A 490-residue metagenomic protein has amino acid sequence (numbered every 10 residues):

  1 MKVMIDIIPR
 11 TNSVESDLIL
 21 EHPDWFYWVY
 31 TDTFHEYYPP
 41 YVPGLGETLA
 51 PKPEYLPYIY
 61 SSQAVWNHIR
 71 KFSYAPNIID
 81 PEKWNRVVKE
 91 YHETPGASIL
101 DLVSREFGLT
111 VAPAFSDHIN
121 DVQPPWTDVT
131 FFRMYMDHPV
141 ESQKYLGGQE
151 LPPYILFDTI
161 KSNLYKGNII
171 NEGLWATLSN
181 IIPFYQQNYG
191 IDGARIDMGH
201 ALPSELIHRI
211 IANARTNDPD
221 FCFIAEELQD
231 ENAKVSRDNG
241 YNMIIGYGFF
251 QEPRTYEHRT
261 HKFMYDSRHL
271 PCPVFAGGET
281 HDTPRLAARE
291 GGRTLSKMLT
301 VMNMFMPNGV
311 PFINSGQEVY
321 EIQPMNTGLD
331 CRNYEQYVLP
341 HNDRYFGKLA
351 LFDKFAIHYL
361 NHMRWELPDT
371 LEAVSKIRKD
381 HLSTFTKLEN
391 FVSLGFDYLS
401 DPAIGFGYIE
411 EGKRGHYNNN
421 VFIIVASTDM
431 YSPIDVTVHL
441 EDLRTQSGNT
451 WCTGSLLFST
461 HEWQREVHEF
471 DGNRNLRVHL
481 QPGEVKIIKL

Functional and structural regions predicted by a protein language model:
M1-K144, H200-Q229, S427, G483-V485: Acidic/aromatic-lined carbohydrate-recognition and catalytic surfaces of CAZymes acting on diverse glycans
V14, D158-L174, D192-A201, I244-E252 (+2 more regions): The substrate-binding groove and active-site-proximal loops of carbohydrate-active enzymes, especially glycoside
M134, H138-G167: N-terminal small/glycine-rich loop or linker at the start of catalytic domains across soluble metabolic enzymes
K144-L146, E150-L151, T216-V301, F305-F312 (+3 more regions): Glycan-recognition surfaces
F157-A233: Active-site neighborhood of glycoside hydrolase catalytic domains
G277-T280, R285, R289-G454, P482: Loop/helix patches that line or flank the sugar-binding groove of alpha-linked glycan CAZymes
T453-N473: Solvent-exposed beta-strand/loop surfaces of large extracellular or lumenal domains
E466-L490: C-terminal beta-strand-rich structural cap/linker in extracellular carbohydrate-active enzymes
